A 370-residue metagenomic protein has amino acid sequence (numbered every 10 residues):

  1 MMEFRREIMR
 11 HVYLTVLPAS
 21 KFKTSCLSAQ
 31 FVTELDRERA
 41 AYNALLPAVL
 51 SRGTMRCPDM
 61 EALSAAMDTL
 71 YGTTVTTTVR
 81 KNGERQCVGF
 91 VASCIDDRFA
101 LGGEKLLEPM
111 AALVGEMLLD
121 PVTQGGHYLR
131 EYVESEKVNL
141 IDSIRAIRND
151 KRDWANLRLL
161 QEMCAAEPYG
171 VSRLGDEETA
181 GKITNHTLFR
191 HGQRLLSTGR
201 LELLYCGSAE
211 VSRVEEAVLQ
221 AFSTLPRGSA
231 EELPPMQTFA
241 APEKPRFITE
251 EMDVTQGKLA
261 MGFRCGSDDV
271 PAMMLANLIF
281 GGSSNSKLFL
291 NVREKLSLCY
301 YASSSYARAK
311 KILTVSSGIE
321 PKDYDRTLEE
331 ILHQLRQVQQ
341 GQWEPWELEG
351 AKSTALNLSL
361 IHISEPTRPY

Functional and structural regions predicted by a protein language model:
M2-E7, R158-R200, P235, S359: Histidine-acidic residue clusters that define the catalytic metal-binding segment of zinc metallopeptidase domains
Y13-Y42, Q193, R200, L219 (+1 more regions): His/Glu-based metal-binding/catalytic segments typifying zinc-dependent metallopeptidases
A19, R246-D253, G257-C265, R293-L313 (+2 more regions): A glycine-rich, aromatic-flanked flexible loop/lid motif
A29, A44, M67, F90 (+9 more regions): Buried hydrophobic packing residues in well-ordered domains
A29, L35-L113, P121-G125, G282-S297 (+1 more regions): M16/MPP (pitrilysin/insulinase) zinc-metallopeptidase core fold and M16-derived inactive scaffolds
C57, G89-S135, S303-I361: M16/insulysin-pitrilysin zinc metalloprotease superfamily fold
N185-A221: Non-catalytic, conformational "gating/processing" segments within enzyme and secreted inhibitor domains
I361-Y370: Single conserved hydrophobic/aromatic residue that forms the stacking wall/gate of nucleotide- or nucleobase-binding
